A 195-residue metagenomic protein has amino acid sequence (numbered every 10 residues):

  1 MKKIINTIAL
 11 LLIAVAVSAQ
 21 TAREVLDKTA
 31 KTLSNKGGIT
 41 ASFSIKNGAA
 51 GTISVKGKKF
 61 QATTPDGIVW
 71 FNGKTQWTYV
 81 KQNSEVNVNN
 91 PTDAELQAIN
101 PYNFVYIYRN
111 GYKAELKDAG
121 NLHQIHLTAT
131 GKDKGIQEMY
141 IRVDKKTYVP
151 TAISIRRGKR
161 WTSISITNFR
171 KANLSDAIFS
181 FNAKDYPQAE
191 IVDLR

Functional and structural regions predicted by a protein language model:
K2, L11, V15-A49, S54-K56 (+2 more regions): N-terminal leader/targeting segments and the immediate start of mature chains
A16, K59-Q61, T75, G120-Q124: A generic structural signal for beta-strand entry/edge sites
N35, S54-Q61, W70-Q76, V143-P150 (+1 more regions): Short, solvent-exposed coil/turn segments at beta-strand boundaries
A41-I45, Q61-P65, Q124-K132, A152-R156: Short beta-strand segments that buttress and anchor functional surface loops
G48-I99, R157-S163: An acidic-aromatic
T52, G67-I68, K113-E115, E138-R142: Short, surface-exposed charged micro-motifs
P91-N121: Flexible, surface-exposed loop/linker segments and immediately adjacent secondary-structure boundaries
A119-L122, T130-E138, K146-R195: Non-transmembrane domains of secretory- and envelope-associated proteins
